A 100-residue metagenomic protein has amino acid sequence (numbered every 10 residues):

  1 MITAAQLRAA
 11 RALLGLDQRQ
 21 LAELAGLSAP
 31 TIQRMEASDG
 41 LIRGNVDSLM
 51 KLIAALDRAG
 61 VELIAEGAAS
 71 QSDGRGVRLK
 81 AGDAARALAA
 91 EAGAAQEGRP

Functional and structural regions predicted by a protein language model:
M1-A12, I53: A short, Lys/Arg-rich alpha-helix, primarily the initiator
Q6, T31-R34, G76: Residue-level recognition of specific faces of alpha-helices
L7-Q20, A81: Short basic helix-loop element that most often maps to the first helix and adjoining turn of HTH DNA-binding modules
A10, L24, M35: Residues in the recognition helix of alpha-helical DNA-binding motifs
L27-G44: Recognition helix of helix-turn-helix/homeodomain-like DNA-binding domains that insert into the DNA major groove
V46-L63: DNA major-groove recognition helix of helix-turn-helix/homeodomain DNA-binding modules
V61-G98: Short, charged recognition helix plus adjacent turn of helix-turn-helix-like nucleic-acid-binding domains
